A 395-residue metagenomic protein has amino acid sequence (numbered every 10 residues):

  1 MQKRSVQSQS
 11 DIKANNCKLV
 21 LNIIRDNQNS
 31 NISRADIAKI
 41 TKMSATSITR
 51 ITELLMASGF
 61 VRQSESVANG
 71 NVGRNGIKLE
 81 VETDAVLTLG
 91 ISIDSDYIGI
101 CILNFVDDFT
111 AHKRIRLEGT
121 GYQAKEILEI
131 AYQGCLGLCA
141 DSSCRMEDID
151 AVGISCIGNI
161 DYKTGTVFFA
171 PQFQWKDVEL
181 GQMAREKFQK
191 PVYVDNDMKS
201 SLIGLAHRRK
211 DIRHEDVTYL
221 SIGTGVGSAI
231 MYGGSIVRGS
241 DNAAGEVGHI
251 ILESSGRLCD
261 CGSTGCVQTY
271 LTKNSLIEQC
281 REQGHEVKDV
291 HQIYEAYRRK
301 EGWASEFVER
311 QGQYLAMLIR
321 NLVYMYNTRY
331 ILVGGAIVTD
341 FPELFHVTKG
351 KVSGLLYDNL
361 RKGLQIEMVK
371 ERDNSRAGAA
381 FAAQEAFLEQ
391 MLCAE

Functional and structural regions predicted by a protein language model:
M1-G73, K78-E147, S255, V267-E395: ATP-binding/phosphotransfer module of carbohydrate and carboxylate kinases, centering on a glycine-rich
K78, T88-S92, I149-G153, V217-S221 (+1 more regions): Short glycine-aspartate micro-motif
N104, Y162, M231: Short, acidic, Ser/Thr-enriched surface-loop or helix-capping motifs
H112-R114, Y122-I127, K176, M183 (+2 more regions): Glycine/GP-enriched mid-protein hinge/lid loop-to-helix segment characteristic of carbohydrate kinases
K113-D216, P342-L355: Glycine-rich phosphate-binding loop and adjoining helix at the ATP-binding site of ATP-dependent phosphoryl-transfer
I157-I160, G223-G225, I337: Short glycine-rich anion-binding loops that position phosphate/pyrophosphate groups of nucleotides and phosphorylated
